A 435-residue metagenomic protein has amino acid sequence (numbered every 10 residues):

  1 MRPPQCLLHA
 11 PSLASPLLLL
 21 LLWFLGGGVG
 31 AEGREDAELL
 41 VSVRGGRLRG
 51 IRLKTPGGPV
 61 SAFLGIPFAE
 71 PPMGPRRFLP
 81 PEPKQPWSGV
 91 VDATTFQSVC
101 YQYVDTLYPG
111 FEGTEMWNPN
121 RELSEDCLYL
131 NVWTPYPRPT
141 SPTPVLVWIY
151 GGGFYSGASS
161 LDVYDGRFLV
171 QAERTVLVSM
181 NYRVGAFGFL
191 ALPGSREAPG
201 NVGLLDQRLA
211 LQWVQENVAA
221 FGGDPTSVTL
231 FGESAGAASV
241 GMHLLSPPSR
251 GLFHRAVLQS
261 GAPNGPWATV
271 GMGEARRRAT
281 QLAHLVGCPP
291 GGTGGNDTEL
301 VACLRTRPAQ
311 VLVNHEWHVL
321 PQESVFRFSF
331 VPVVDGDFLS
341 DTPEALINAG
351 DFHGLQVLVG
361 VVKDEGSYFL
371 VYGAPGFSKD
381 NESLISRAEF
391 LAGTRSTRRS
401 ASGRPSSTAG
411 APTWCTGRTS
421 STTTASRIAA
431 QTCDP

Functional and structural regions predicted by a protein language model:
R2-L204, P225, F326, T423 (+1 more regions): Non-catalytic accessory segments of hydrolases
L107-E122, A219, V333-A345: N-terminal flanking helix/linker immediately upstream of nucleotide/cofactor-binding cores
E125-C127, E197-A220, G271-H284: Alpha/beta-hydrolase active-site loop
T134-S141, F168, E216-D224, P247-R250 (+1 more regions): Surface-exposed acidic, glycine-flexible loop patches that form ligand/cofactor-binding and adhesion interfaces
D162-V163, P193-G194, S246-P247, M272-A275 (+1 more regions): Short secondary-structure boundary/capping segments
T226-A268: Primarily recognizes the serine-hydrolase "nucleophile elbow" in alpha/beta-hydrolase and SGNH/GDSL folds
P263-N264, D297-T298, C303-P435: Substrate-gating cap/lid region and adjacent catalytic-acid/histidine neighborhood within extracellular/lumenal
